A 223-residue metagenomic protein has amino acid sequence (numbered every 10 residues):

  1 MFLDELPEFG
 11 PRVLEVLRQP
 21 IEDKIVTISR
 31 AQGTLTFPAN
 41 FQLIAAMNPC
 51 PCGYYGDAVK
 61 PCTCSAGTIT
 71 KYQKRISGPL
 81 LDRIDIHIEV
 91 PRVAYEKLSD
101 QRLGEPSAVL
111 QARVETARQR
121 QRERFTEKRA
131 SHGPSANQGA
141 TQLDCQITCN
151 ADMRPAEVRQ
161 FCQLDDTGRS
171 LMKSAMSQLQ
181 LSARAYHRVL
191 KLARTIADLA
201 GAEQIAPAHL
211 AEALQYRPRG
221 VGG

Functional and structural regions predicted by a protein language model:
M1-F2, I88: Hydrophobic positions in the central parallel beta-sheet of the AAA+
D4-E5, V16: Walker B catalytic acidic pair
R12-G223: Basic, amphipathic alpha-helical bundle interface domains used for macromolecular binding and assembly
